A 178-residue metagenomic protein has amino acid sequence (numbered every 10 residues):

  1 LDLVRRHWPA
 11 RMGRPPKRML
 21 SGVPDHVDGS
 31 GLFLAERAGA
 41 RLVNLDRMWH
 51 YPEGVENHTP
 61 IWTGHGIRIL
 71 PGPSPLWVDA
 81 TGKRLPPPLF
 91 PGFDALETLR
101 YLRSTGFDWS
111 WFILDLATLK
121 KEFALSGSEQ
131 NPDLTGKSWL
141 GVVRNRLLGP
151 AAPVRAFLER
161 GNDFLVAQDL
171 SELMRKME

Functional and structural regions predicted by a protein language model:
L1-V55: Glycine-rich loop(s) and the adjacent beta-strand/alpha-helix scaffold that form part
L20, M177-E178: Short histidine-centered catalytic/ligand-binding loop motif
L32-L34, A38-M177: An anion/pyrophosphate-binding glycine-rich loop and adjacent beta-alpha core in soluble alpha-beta enzymes
